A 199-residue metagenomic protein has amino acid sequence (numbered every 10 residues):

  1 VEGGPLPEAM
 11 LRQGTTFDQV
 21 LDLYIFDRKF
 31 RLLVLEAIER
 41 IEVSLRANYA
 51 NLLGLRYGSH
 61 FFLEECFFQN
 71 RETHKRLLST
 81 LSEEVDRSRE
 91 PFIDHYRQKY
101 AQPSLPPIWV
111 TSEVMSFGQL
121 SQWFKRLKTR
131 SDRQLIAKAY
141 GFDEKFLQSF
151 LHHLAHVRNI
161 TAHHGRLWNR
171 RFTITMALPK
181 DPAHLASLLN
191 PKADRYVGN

Functional and structural regions predicted by a protein language model:
V1-N199: Long, contiguous internal "core" modules enriched in hydrophobic/ aromatic residues
